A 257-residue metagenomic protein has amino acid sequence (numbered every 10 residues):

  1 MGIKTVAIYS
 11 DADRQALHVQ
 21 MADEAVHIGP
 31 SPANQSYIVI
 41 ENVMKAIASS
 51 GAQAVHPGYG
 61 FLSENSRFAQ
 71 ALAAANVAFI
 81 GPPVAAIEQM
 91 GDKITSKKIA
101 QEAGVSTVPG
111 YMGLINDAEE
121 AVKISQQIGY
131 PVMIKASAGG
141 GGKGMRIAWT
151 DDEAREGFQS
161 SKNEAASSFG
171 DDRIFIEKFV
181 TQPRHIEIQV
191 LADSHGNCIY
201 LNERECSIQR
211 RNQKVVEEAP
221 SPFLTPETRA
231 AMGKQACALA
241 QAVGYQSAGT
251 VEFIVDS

Functional and structural regions predicted by a protein language model:
M1-V251, V255-S257: N-terminal beta-alpha lobe that positions the nucleotide/phosphoryl donor in ATP/NTP-coupled carboxylate activation
